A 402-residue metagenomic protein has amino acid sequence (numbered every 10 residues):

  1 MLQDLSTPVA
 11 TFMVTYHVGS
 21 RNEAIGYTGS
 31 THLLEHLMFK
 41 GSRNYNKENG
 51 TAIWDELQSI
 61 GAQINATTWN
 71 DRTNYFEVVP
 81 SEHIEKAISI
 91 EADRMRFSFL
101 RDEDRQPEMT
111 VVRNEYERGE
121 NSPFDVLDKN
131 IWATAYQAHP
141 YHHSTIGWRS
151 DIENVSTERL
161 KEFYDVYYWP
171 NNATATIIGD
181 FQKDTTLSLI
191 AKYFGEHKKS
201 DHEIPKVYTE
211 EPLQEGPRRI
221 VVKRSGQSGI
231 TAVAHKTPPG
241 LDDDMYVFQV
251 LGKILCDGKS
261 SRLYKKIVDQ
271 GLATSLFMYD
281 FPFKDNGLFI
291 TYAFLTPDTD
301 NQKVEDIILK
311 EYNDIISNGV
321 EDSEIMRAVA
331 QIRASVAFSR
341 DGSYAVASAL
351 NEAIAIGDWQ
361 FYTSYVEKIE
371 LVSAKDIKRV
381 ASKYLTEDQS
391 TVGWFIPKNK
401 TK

Functional and structural regions predicted by a protein language model:
L2, T7-E23, G29-L33, E48-R94 (+5 more regions): M16 family metallopeptidases and their MPP-like homologs
T28-R43: Active-site SXXK
L37, I90, R94, E115 (+11 more regions): Generic, well-ordered alpha-helical scaffold segments in large soluble proteins
K40-K47, M95-E103, V320-E321: Short, polar/flexible loop-turn hinges at active-site or ligand-entry regions and domain interfaces
N70-F76, E103-N114: Short, glycine/charge-rich beta-strand/loop segments that flank catalytic centers and engage negatively charged groups
Q137-A138, H142-T145, W169-P170, T174-P239 (+2 more regions): An aromatic/glycine/proline-enriched structural segment found at the starts of mature extracellular/organellar domains
L371-K402: In a subset of proteins, long, contiguous C-terminal domains/tails are tracked
